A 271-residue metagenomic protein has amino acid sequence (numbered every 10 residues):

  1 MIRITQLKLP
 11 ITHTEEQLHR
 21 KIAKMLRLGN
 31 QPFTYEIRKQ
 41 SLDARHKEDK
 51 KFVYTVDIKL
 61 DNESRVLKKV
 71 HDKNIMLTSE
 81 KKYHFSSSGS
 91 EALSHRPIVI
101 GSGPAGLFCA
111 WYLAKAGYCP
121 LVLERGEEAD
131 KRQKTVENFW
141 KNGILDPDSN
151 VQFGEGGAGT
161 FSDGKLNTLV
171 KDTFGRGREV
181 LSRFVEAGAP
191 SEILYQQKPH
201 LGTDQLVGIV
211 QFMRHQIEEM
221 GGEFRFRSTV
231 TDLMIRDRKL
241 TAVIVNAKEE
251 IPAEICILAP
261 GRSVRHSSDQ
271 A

Functional and structural regions predicted by a protein language model:
M1-F52, V56-F161, K165-Q270: Residues forming the flavin
